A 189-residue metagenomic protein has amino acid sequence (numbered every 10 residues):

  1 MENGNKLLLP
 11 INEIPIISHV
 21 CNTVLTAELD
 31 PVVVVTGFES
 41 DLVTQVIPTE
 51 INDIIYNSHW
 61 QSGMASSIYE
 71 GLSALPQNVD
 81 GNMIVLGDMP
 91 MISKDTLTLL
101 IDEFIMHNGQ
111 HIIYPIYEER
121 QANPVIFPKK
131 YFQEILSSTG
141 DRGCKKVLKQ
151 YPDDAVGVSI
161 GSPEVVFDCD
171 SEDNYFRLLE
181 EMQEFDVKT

Functional and structural regions predicted by a protein language model:
M1-G37, D41: N-terminal glycine-rich phosphate-binding loop and ensuing alpha1 helix
G4, E28, P48-I51, Y151: Short, structured coil segments at secondary-structure junctions
D30-V32, G81, D154: Residues at the starts of beta-strands that form the adenosine-phosphate
D41-P48: Acidic helix N-cap motif at the loop->helix transition within catalytic regions of sugar-transfer enzymes
I51-S62: Conserved donor nucleotide-binding strand/loop of the catalytic core
Q61-F127, Q133: Conserved beta-loop-beta/alpha segment of the NTase-like Rossmann-fold superfamily that binds/positions NTPs
Q121-Q150: Short, glycine-/small-residue-rich phosphate/pyrophosphate-handling segment
T139-T189: Conserved alpha/beta core of the MobA/IspD/sugar-nucleotide pyrophosphorylase nucleotidyltransferase superfamily
